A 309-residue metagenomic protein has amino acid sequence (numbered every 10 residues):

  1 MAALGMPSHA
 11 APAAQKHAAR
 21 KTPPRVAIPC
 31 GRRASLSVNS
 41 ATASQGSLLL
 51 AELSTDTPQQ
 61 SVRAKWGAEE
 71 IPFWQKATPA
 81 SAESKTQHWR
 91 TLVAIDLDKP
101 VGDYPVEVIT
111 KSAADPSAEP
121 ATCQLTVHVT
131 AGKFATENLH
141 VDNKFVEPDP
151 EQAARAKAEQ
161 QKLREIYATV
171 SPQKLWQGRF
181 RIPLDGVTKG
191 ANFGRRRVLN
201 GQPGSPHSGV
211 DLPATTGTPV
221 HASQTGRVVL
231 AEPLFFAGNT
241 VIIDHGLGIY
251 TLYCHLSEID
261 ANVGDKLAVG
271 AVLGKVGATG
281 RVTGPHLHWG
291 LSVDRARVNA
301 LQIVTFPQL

Functional and structural regions predicted by a protein language model:
A13, H17-R33: Proline/serine/threonine-rich low-complexity linkers at boundaries of modular beta-sandwich domains
L36-S37, T126-A237: Surface-exposed, glycine-biased beta-strand/turn segments
S37-S44: Short beta-strand segments of immunoglobulin-like
S47-D56: Aromatic/hydrophobic beta-strand junction motif of beta-rich domains
Q60-P72: Change to "...patches in solvent-exposed regions of secreted, membrane-anchored, or virion-exposed structural
S81-V93, P100: Aromatic sugar-binding surface patches on proteins that engage polysaccharides or sugar-phosphate polymers
V101-A113: Short, aromatic- and glycine-rich surface loops/edge beta-strands on solvent-exposed regions
P183-L309: Catalytic cores of peptidoglycan-degrading enzymes
